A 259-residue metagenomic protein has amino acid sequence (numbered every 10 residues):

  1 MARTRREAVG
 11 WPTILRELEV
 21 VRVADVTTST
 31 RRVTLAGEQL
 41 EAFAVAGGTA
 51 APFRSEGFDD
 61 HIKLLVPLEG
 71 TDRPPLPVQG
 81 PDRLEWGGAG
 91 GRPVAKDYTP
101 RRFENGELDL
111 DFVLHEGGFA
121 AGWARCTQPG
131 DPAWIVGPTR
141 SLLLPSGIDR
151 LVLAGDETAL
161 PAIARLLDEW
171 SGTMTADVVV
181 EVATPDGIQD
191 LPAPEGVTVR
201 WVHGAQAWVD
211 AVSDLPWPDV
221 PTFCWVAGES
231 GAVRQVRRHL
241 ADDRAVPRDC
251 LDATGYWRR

Functional and structural regions predicted by a protein language model:
M1-R259: Extended, composition-driven regions rather than compact fold-specific motifs
